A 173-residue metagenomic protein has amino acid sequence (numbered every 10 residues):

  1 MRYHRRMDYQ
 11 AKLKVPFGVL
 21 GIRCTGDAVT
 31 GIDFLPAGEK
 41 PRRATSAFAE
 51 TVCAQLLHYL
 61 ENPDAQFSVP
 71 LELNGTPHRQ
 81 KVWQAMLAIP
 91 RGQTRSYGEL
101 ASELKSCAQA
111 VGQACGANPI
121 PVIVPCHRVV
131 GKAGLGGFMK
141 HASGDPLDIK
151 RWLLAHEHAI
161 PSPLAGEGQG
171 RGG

Functional and structural regions predicted by a protein language model:
M1-F67, K132-A165, G172-G173: Low-complexity, small/basic-enriched stretches that occur predominantly at protein N-termini or linker tails
Y9-P16, A65-L164: Nucleic acid-binding interface residues in structured DNA/RNA-binding domains, emphasizing the DNA-engaging scaffolds
